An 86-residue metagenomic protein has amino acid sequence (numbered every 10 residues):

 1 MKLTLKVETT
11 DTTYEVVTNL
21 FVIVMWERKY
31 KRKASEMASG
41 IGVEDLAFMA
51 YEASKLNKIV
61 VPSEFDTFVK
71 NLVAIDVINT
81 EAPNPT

Functional and structural regions predicted by a protein language model:
M1-Y14, L20, V24-V43, F48 (+1 more regions): Charged interaction scaffolds used for protein-protein
